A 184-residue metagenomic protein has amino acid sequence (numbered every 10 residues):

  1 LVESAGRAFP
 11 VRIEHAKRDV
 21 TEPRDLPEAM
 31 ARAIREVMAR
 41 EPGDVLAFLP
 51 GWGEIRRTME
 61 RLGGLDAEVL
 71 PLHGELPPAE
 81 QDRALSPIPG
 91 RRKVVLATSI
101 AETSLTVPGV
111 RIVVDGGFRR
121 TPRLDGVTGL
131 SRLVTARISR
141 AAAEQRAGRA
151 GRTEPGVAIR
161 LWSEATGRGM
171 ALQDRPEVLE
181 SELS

Functional and structural regions predicted by a protein language model:
L1-S184: P-loop NTPase motor module signature
